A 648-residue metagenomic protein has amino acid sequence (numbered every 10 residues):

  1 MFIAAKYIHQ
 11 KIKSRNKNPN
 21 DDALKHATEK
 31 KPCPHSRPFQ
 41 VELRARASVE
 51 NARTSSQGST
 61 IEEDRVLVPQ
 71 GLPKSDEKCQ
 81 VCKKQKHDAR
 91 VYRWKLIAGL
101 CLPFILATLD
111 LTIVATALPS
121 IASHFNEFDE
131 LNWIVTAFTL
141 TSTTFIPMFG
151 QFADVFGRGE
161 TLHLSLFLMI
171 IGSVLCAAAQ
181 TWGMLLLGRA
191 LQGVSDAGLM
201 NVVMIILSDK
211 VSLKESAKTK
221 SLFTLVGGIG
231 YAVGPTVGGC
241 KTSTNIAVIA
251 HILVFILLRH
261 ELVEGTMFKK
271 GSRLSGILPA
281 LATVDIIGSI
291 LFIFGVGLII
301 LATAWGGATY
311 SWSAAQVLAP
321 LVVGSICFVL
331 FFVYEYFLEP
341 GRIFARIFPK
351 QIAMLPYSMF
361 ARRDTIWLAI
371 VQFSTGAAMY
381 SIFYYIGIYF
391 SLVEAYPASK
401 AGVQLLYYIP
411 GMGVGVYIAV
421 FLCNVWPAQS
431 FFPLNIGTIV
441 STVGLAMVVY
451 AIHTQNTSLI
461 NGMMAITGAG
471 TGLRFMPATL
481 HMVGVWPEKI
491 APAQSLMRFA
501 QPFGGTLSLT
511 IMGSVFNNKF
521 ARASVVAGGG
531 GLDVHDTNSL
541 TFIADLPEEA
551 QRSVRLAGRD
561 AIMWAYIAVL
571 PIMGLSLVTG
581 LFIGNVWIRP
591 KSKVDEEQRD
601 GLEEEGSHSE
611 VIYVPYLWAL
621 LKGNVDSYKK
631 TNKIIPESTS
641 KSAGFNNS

Functional and structural regions predicted by a protein language model:
M1-Y92, L257-I277, I347, G529-T537 (+1 more regions): Intrinsically disordered, low-complexity terminal tails of fungal membrane proteins
K95-A117, N126, N132-F138, F145 (+2 more regions): Transmembrane core module of solute transporters
T108-T112, A177, G193-N201, G228-A232 (+4 more regions): Small-residue-rich segments within alpha-helical transmembrane domains of MFS-like 12-TM solute carriers
I121-A122, F152-A153, C176, L185 (+6 more regions): Interfacial helix-cap and linker-helix signal at transmembrane-aqueous boundaries of multi-pass secondary transporters
I146-I287: Helix-loop-helix hairpins in multi-pass membrane proteins, especially solute transporters
G157-L166, W182-G183, L199-V202, K214 (+3 more regions): C-terminal module of multi-pass small-molecule transporters
S243-L368: Hydrophobic transmembrane-helix bundles of small-molecule transporters
S272, T479-G484, P492, L496-I634 (+2 more regions): Hydrophobic transmembrane architecture of multi-pass small-molecule transporters
